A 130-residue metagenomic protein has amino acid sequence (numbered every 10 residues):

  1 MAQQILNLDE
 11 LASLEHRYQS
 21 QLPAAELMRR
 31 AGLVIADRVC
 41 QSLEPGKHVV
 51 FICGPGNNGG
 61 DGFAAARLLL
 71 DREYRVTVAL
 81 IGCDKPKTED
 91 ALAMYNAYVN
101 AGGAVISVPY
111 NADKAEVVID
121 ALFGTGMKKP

Functional and structural regions predicted by a protein language model:
M1-K47: Positively charged, low-complexity intrinsically disordered leader regions
M1-L6, L43-I52, N57-P130: Glycine-rich phosphate/dinucleotide-binding loop and adjoining beta-alpha-beta core of small-molecule
